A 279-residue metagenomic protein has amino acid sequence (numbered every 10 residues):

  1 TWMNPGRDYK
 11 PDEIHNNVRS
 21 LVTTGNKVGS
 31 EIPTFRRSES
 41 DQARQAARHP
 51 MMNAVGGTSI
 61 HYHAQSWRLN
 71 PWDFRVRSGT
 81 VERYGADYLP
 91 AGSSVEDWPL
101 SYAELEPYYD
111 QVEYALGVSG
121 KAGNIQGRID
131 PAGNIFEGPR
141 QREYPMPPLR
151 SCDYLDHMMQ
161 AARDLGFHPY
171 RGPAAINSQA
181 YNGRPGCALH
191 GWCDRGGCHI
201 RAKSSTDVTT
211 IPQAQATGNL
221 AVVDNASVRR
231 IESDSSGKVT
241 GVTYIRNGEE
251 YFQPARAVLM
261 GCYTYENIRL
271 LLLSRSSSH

Functional and structural regions predicted by a protein language model:
T1-Y88, S94-Q111, A226, Y244 (+3 more regions): N-terminal glycine-rich phosphate/pyrophosphate-binding loop and immediately adjacent elements
M52-G183: Rossmann-like flavin
D97-W98, P145-L155, R195-Q215, V223-N225: Short beta-strand to alpha-helix junction loop
A161-F167, Q213-A221: A structural motif corresponding to the C-terminal end of an alpha-helix and its immediate exit/capping segment
P173-A175, D224-T240: A conserved short coil-to-beta-strand element within the FAD-binding core of flavoproteins
S233, R269-L271: Short glycine-/acidic-enriched loop or helix-start segments at secondary-structure transitions that form or flank
G248-A257, G261: Core beta-strand elements of the Rossmann-like FAD/NAD(P) dinucleotide-binding domain in flavoenzyme oxidoreductases
L272-S278: Short secondary-structure boundary/capping segments
